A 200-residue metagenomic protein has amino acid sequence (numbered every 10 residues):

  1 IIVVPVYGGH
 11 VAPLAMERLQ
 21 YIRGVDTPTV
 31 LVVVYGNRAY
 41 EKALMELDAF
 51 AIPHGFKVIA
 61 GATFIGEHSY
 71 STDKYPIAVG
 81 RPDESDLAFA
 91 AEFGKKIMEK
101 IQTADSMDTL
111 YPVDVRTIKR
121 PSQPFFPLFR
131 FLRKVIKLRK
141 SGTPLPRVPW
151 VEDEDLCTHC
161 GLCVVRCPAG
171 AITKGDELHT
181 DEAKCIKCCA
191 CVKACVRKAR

Functional and structural regions predicted by a protein language model:
I2-K140: FMN-binding flavodoxin-like domain, especially the glycine-rich phosphate-binding loop
A39-Y40, L156, K184: Charged, low-complexity surface patches
Y75-V79, G175-E182: Short helix/strand-bridging catalytic loops that position acidic/His residues to coordinate divalent metals and engage
R120-A169: Acidic, Ser/Thr-rich low-complexity intrinsically disordered segments
V151-E152, T158-H179, A190-R200: Iron-sulfur cluster-binding cysteine motifs and their immediate structural context in ferredoxin-like electron-transfer
A183-C189: Cysteine-rich micro-motifs
